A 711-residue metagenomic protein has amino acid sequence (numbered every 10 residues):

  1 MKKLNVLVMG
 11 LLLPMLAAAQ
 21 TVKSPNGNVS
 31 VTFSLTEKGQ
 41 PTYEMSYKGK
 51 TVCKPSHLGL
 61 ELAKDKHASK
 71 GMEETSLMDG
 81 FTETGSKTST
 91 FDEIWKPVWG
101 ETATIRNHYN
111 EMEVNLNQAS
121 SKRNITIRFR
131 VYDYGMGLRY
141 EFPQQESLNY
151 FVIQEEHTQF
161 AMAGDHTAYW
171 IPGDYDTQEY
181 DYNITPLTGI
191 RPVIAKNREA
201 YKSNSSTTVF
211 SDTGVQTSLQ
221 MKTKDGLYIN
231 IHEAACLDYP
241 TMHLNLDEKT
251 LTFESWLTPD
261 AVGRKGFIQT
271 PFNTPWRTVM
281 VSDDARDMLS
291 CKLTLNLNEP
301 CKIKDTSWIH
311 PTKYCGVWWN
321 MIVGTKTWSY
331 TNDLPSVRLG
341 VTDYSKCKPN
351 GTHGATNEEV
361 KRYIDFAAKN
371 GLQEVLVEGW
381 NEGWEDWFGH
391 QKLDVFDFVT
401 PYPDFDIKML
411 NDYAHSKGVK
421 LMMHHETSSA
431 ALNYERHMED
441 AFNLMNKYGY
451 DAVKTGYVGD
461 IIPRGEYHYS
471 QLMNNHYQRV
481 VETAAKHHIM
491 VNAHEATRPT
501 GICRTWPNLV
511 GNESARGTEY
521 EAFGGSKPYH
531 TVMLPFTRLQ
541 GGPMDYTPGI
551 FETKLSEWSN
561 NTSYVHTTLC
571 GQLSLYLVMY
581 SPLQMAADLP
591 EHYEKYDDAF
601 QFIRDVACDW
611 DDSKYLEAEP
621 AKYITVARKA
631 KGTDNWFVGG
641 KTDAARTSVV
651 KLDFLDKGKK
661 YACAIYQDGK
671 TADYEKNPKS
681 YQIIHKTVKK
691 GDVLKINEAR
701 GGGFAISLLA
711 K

Functional and structural regions predicted by a protein language model:
M1-T21: Bacterial Sec-dependent N-terminal signal peptides
T21-K304: N-terminal accessory beta-strand-rich subdomains and adjacent acidic, glycine-rich linkers that precede catalytic cores
Q269-R362, N370, E374: An acidic-aromatic substrate-binding cleft motif
A367, V491, V578, V638: Conserved, mostly hydrophobic/aromatic
E378-T568: Aromatic- and carboxylate-enriched substrate-binding clefts and catalytic-loop regions of carbohydrate-active enzymes
C570-E617: Catalytic cores of secreted or luminal carbohydrate-active enzymes
P620-Y661, F704-A705: Carbohydrate-binding surface patches
H685-K711: C-terminal beta-strand-rich structural cap/linker in extracellular carbohydrate-active enzymes
